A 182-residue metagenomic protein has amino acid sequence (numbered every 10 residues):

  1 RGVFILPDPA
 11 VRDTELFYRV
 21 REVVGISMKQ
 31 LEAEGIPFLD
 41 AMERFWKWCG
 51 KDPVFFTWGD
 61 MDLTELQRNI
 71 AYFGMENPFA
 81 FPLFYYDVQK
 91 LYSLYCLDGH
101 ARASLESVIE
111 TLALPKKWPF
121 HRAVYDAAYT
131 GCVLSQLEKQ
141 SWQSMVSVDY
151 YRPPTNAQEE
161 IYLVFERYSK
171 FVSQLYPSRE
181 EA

Functional and structural regions predicted by a protein language model:
R1-L63: Conserved non-catalytic scaffold segment of RNase H-like nuclease domains
V3-F4, A80-Y95: A short, structured active-site edge motif that brings together acidic residues
Y18-V24, M28-L31, L91-A127: Active-site-proximal helix-loop-helix substrate-binding element of RNase H-like nuclease domains
I36-P37, M61, L83, R122-Y125: Short beta->alpha linker loops
P53, P115-H121, K170-Q174: Cysteine endopeptidase catalytic domains of the caspase/legumain-like
M61-F84: Substrate-recognition/cap helix-loop segment adjacent to the acidic, metal-dependent catalytic center of Asp-based
N69-F73, T111, Q136-Q140: Active-site catalytic microenvironments for nucleophilic, acid-base chemistry
C132-A182: Acidic two-metal-ion nuclease catalytic site recognized across multiple nuclease folds, prominently DnaQ/RNase D-T
